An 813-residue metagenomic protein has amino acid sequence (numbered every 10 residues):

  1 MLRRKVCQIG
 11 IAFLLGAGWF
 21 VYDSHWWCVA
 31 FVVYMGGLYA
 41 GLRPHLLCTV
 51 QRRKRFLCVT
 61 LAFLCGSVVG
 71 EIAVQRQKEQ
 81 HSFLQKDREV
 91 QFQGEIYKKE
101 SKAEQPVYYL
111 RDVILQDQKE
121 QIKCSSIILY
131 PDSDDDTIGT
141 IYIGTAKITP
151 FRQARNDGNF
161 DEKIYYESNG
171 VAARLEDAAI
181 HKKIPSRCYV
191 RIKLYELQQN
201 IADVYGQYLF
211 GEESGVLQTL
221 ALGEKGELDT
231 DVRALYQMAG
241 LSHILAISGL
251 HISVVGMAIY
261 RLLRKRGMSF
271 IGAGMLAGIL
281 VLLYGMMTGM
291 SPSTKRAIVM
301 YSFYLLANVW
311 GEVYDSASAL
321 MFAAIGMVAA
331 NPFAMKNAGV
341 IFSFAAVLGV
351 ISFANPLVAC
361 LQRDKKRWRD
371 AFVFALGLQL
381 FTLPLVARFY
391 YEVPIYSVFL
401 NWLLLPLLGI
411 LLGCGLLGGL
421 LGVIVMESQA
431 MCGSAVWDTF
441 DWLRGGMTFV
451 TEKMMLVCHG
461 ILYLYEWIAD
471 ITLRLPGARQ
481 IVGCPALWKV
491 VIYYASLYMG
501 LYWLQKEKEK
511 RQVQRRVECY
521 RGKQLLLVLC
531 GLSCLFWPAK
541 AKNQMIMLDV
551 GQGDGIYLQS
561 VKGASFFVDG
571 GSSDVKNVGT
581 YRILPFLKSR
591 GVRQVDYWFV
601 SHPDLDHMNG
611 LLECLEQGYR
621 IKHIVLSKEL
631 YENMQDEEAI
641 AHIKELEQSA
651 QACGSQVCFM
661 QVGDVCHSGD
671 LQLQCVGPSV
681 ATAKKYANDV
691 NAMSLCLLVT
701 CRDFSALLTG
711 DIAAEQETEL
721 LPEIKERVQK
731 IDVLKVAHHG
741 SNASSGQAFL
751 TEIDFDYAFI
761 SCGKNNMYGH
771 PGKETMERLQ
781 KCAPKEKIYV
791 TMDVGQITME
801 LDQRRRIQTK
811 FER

Functional and structural regions predicted by a protein language model:
M1-F83, R296, V490, A495 (+1 more regions): N-terminal leader/targeting segments
L2-R4, C48-R53, R264-G272, N308-S318: Membrane-helix interface "capping/anchor" motifs
C7-L14, M290-Y494, Y498-E507, R511 (+5 more regions): Internal transmembrane alpha-helical bundles of multi-pass membrane proteins
W19-W27, G267-S269, T288-P292, A334-M335 (+1 more regions): Transmembrane helix interruption/hinge and helix-loop junction motifs
W26-V29, C48-V59, S269-G272, K365-F372 (+2 more regions): Membrane-interfacial entry segments at the cytosolic side of transmembrane helices
S67-H243, Y581-P585, Q594, Y631 (+3 more regions): Membrane-interface helix/helix-cap signal primarily in integral membrane proteins
Q116-Q118, Y130-K147, I164-Y166, V171 (+3 more regions): Non-globular, low-confidence helical/coil segments that flank catalytic cores
S168-M300, L305, L380, I546 (+4 more regions): Aromatic-rich juxtamembrane segments at the membrane interface
